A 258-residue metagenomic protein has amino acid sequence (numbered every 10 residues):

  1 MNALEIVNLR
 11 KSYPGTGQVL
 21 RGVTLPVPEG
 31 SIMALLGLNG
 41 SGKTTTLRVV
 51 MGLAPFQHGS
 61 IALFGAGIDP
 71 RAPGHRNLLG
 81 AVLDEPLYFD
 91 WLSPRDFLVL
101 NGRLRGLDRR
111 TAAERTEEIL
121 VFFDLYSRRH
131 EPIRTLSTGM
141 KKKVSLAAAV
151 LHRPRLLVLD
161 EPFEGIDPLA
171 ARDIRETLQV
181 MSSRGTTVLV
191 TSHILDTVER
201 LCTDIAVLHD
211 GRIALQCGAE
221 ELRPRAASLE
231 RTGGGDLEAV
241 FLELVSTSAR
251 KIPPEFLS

Functional and structural regions predicted by a protein language model:
M1-I6, K11-G22: A short, flexible loop at the N-terminus of ABC-type nucleotide-binding domains that lies
M51: Helix-to-loop junction immediately C-terminal to a conserved catalytic motif
G59-P70, G74-H75: Conserved ABC transporter NBD signature motif
V99, R103, R110-R128: Conserved ABC ATPase "signature" region
P132-L136: Conserved ABC ATPase signature
L157-E161: Catalytic Walker B motif of ABC-type/P-loop ATPase nucleotide-binding domains
